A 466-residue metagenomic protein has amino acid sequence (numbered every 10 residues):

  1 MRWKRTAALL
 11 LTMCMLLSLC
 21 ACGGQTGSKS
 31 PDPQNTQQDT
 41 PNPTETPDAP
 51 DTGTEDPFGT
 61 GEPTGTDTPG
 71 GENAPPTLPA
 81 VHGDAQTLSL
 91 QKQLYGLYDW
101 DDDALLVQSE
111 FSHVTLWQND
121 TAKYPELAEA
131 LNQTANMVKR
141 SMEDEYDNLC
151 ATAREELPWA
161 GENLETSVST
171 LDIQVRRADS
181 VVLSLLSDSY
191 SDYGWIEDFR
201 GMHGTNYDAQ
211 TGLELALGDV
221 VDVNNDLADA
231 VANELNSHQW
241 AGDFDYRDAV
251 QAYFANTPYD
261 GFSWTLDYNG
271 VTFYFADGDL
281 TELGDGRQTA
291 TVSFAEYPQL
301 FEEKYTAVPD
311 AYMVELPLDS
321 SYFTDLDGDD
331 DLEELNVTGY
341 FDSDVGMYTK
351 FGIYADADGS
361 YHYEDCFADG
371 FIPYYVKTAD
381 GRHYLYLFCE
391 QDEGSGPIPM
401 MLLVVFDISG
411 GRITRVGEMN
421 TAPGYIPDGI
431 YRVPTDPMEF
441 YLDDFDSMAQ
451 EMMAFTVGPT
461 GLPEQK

Functional and structural regions predicted by a protein language model:
M1-L10: Bacterial N-terminal signal peptides that target proteins for export
S18-A21: C-terminal motif of bacterial Sec signal peptides marking the signal peptidase cleavage site
G23-G59, G65: Short, low-complexity, disordered segments immediately C-terminal to signal peptides in bacterial exported proteins
G23-T26, P31, G65-L326, E334-I353 (+6 more regions): Compositionally biased intrinsically disordered regions enriched in Thr/Gly
L215, T414-V416: A structural motif specific to WD40 beta-propellers
D329: Acidic carboxylate motifs that coordinate Ca2+ or other divalent cations, activating on Asp/Glu
F367-I372, M419-Y425: Short coil/turn segments at the loop-to-beta-strand junctions that recur within blades of beta-propeller repeat folds
V405-I408, A454-G458: Beta-propeller blade signature
